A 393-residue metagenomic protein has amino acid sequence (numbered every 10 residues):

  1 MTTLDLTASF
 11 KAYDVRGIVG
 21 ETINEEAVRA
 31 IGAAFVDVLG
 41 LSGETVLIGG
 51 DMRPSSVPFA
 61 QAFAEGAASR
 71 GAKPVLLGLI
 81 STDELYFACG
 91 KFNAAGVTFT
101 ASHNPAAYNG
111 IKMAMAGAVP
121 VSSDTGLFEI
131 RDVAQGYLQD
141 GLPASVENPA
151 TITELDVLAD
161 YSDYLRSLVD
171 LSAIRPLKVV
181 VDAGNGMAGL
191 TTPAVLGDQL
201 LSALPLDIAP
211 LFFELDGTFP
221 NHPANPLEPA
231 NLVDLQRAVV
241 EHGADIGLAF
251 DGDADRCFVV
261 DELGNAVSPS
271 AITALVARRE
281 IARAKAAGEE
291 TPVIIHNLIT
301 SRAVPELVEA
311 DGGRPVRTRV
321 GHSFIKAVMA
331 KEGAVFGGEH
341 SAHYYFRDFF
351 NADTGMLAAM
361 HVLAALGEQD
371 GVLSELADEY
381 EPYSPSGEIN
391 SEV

Functional and structural regions predicted by a protein language model:
M1-F63, S69-R70, T151-P176: An N-terminal, well-structured beta->alpha segment
G43-D51, K178-V180, P292-L298, V335: Short glycine-rich phosphate-binding loop at a beta-alpha junction
T45-N109, V195-V260: N-terminal small/polar loop signature for handling phosphorylated ligands or for N-terminal nucleophile
A94-Y108, M113, V239-D261, N265-A266 (+1 more regions): Glycine-rich phosphate-binding loop
A106-A107, M113-D124, D132, D234-N297 (+1 more regions): Replace "Mg2+/Mn2+-dependent" with "divalent metal-dependent
N109-H242: Gly/Ser/Thr-enriched, mixed-charge loops and adjacent short helices that form phosphate/oxyanion-binding elements
L200-P205, P210-F212, N265-A284, H322 (+2 more regions): Gly/Ser/Thr-rich active-site loops/lids in small-molecule metabolic enzymes that frequently grip phosphoryl groups
I246, A286-V393: Phosphate-binding and adjacent anionic-ligand microenvironments
